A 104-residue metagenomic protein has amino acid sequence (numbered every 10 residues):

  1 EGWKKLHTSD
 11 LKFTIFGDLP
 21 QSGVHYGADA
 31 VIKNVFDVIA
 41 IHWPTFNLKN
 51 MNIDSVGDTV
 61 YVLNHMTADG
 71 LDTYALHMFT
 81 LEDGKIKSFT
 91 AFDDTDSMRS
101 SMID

Functional and structural regions predicted by a protein language model:
K5-S55: A solvent-exposed, acidic/Ser-Thr-rich amphipathic alpha-helical stretch
K33-D104: A beta-strand edge to alpha-helix "cap/lid" segment located at domain peripheries
